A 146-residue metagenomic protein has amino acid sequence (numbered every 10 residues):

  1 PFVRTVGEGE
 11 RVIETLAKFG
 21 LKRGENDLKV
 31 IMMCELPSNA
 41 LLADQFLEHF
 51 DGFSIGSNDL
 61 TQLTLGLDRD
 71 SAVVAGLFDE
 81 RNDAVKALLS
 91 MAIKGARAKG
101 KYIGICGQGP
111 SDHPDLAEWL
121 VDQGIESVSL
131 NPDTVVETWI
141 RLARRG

Functional and structural regions predicted by a protein language model:
P1-G146: Conserved alpha/beta-domain cores
